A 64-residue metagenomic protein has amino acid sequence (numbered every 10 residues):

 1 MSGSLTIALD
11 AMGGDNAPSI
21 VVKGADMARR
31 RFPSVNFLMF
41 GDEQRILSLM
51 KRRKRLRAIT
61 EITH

Functional and structural regions predicted by a protein language model:
M1-H64: Contiguous, glycine/small-aliphatic-enriched amphipathic segments in soluble metabolic enzymes
